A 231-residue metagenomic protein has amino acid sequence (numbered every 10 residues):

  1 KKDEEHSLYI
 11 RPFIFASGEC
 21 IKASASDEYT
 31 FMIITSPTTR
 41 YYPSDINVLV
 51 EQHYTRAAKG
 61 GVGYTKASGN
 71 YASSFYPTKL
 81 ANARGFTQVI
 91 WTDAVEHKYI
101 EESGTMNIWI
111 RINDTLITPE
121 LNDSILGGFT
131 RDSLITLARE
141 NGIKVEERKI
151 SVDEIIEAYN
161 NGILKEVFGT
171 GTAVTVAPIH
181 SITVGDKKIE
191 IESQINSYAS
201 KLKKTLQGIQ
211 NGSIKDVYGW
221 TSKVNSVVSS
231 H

Functional and structural regions predicted by a protein language model:
K2-E19: Short, glycine/charge-rich beta-strand/loop segments that flank catalytic centers and engage negatively charged groups
F13, C20-H231: Helix-start/capping segments and mature chain N-termini
